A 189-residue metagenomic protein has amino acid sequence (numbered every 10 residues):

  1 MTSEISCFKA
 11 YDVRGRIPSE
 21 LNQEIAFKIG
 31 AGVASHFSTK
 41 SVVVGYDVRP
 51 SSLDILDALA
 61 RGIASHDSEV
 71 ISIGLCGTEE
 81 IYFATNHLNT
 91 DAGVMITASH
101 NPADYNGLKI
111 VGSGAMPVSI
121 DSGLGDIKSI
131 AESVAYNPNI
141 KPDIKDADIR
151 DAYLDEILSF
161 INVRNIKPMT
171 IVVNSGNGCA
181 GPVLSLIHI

Functional and structural regions predicted by a protein language model:
M1-R61, S65-D67, D146-M169: An N-terminal, well-structured beta->alpha segment
T2-Y11, A103-N106, S113, S122: Residue-level signal for pocket-adjacent positions within structured domains
Y11, Y46, I96, V173-G176: Active-site flanking residues adjacent to catalytic metal/cofactor-binding acidic residues
D12, H188-I189: Conserved adenylation A10 loop of the ANL superfamily
G32, H36, G62, H66 (+5 more regions): Change "in soluble alpha/beta enzymes" to "in soluble alpha/beta proteins
F37-S113: Ferredoxin-reductase
N106-I187: Gly/Ser/Thr-enriched, mixed-charge loops and adjacent short helices that form phosphate/oxyanion-binding elements
